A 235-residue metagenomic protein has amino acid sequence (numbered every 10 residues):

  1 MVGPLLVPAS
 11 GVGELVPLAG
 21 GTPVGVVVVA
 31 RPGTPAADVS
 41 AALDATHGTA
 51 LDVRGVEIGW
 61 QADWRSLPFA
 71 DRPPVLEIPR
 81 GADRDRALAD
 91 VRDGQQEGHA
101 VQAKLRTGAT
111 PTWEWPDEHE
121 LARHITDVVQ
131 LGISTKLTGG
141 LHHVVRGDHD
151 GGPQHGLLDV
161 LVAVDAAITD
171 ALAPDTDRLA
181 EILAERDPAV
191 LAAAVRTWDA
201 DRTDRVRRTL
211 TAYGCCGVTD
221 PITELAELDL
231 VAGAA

Functional and structural regions predicted by a protein language model:
M1-A235: Expand to "…catalyze enediolate/carbanion chemistry for C-C bond making/breaking, isomerization, decarboxylation
